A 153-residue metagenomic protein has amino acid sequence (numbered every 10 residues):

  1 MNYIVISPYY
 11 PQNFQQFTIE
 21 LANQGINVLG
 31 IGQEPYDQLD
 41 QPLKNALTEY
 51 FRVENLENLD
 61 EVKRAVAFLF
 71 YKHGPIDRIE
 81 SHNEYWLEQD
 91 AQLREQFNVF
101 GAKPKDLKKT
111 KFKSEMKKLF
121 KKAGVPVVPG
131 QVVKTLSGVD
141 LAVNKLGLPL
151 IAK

Functional and structural regions predicted by a protein language model:
M1-K105, S137: ATP-binding N-terminal substructure of ATP-dependent carboxylate-amine bond-forming enzymes
K103-S114: A short, structured active-site edge motif that brings together acidic residues
F112-K153: Active-site nucleotide/adenylate-binding loops and adjacent lid/helix of ATP-dependent enzymes
